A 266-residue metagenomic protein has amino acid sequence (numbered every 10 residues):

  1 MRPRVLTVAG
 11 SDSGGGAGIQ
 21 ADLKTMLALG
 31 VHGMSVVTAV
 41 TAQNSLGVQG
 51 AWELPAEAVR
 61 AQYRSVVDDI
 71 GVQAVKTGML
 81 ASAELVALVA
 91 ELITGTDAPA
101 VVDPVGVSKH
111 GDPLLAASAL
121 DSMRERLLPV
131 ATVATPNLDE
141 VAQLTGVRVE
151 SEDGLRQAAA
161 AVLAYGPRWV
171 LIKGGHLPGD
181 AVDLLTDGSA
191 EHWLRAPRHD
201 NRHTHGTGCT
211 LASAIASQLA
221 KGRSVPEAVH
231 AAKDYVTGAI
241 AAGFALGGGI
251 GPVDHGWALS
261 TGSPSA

Functional and structural regions predicted by a protein language model:
M1, T7, G18, G179-L194: Acidic-glycine-rich active-site phosphate/pyrophosphate-binding loop
R2, E53, P226-A266: Charged C-terminal helix
R2-T7, I19, L23-H110, L114: Conserved N-terminal subdomain of the carbohydrate kinase-like
V8-G14, H192-H205: Short pre-catalytic strand/loop immediately N-terminal to key active-site residues, enriched for Gly-Thr
T25, A142-Q143, R202-V225: Short, small-residue alpha-helix embedded
Q73, E84-D97, R168, V182 (+2 more regions): Nucleotide and nucleotide-moiety/phosphate-recognizing core
A117-E191: Conserved phosphate/ATP/ADP-binding segment of small-molecule kinases
V147-L155, A220-H230: Short, charged, surface-exposed loops that flank catalytic or proteolytic processing sites
